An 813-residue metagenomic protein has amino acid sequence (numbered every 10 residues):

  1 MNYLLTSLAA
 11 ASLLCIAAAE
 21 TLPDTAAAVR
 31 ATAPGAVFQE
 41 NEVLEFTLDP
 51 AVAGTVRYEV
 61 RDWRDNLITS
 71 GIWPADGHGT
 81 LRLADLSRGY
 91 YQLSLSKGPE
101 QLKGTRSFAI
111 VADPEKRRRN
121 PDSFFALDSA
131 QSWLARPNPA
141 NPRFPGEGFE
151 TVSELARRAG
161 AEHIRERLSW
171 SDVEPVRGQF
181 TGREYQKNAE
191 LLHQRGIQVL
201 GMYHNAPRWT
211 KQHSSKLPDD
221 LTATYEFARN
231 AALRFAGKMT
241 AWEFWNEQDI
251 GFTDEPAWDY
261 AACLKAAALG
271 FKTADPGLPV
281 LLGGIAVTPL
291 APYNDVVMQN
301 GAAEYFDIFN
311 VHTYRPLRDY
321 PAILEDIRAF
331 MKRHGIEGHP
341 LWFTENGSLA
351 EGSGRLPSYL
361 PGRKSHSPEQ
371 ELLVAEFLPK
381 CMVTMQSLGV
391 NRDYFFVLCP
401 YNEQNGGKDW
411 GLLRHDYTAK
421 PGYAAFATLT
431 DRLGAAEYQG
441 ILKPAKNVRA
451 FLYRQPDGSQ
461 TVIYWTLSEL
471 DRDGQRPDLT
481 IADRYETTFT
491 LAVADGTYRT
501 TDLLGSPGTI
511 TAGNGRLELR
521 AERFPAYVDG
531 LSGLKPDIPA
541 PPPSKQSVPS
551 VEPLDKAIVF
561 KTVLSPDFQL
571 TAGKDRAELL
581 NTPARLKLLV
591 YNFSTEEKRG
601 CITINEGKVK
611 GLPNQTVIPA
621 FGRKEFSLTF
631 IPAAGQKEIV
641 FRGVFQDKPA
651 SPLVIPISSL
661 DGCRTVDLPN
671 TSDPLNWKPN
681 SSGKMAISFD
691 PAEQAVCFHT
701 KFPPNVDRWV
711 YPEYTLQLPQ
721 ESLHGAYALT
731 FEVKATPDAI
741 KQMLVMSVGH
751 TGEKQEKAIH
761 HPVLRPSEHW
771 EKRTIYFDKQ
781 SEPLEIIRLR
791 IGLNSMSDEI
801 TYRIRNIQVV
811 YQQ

Functional and structural regions predicted by a protein language model:
E59, K443-G496, R585, Y591 (+1 more regions): Carbohydrate-binding surface patches
S123, P539-A557, I655-K684: Extracellular carbohydrate-recognition regions
P142-S171, L191, Q198-L200: Catalytic domains of carbohydrate-active enzymes, especially glycoside hydrolases
V176-E184, T210-I308, H312-A329, S353-K380 (+1 more regions): Active-site cleft segment of glycoside hydrolase catalytic domains centered on the general acid/base Glu
S348-A427, I441-V448, P456: Aromatic/acidic polysaccharide-binding cleft in carbohydrate-active enzymes
I510-K561: C-terminal beta-strand-rich structural cap/linker in extracellular carbohydrate-active enzymes
A686-V710: Short carbohydrate-recognition loop motifs
N705-E782, D798-R803, Q808: Extracellular ligand-binding interfaces
